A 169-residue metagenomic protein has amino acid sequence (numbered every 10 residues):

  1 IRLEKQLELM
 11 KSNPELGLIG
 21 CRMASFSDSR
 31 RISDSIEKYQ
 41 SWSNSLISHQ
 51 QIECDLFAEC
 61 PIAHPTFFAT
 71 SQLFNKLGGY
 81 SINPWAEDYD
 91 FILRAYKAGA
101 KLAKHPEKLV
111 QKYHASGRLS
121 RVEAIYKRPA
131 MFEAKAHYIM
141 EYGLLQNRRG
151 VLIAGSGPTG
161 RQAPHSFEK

Functional and structural regions predicted by a protein language model:
R2-I36: Conserved donor NDP-sugar-binding/catalytic core segment of glycosyltransferases
E4-S12, Q72-K76, H165: Replace "anionic and nucleotidyl ligands
K5-L9, D90-R94, A130-A134, Q162: Alpha-helical elements of Rossmann-like donor-binding domains used by nucleotide-donor carbohydrate transfer enzymes
N13-L16, A100, R148: Short, high-confidence coil segments that cap the C-terminus of an alpha-helix and link into the following beta-strand
C21, Y39-E123: Conserved nucleotide-sugar donor-binding catalytic segment
D28-R31, H114, Q162-H165: Short glycine-/acidic-enriched loop or helix-start segments at secondary-structure transitions that form or flank
E107-S116, S120-N147: Catalytic core of nucleotide-sugar-dependent glycosyltransferases
R148-E168: Glycine-rich adenosine-cofactor-binding loop
